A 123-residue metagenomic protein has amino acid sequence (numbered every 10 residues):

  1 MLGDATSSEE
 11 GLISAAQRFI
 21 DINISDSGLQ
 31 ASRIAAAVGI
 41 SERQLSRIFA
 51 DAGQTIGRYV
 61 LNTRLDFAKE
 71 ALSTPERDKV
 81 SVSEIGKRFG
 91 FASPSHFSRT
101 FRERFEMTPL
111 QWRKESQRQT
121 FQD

Functional and structural regions predicted by a protein language model:
M1-G3, A15-Q17, D66-A68, S83-E84: A short, structure-level motif marking secondary-structure boundaries and short turns
G3-A15, T55-R64: Short, Lys/Arg-enriched anionic-surface-contact patches
L12-G57, P75-R88, A92: DNA-binding recognition helix and immediately preceding turn/loop of helix-turn-helix/winged-helix domains
F49-F67, A71-L72, T100-R118: Alpha-helical DNA-contacting segments of helix-turn-helix folds
P75-E115: Sequence-specific DNA-binding recognition helix
F121-D123: Intrinsically disordered, low-complexity protein-interaction/activation regions
